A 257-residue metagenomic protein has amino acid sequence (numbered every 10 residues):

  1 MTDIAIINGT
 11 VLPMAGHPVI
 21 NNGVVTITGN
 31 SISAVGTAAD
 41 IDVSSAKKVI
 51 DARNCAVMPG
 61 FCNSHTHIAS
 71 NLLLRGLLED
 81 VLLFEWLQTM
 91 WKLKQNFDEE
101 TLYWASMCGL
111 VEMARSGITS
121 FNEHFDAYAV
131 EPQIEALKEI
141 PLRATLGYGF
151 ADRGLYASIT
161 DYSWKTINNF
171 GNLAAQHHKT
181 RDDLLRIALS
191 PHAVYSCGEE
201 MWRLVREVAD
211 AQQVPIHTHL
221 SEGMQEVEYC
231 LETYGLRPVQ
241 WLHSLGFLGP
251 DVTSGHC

Functional and structural regions predicted by a protein language model:
M1-A5, V11-M58: Histidine-rich, glycine-flanked metal-binding segment
I4, F61, T119, P215 (+1 more regions): Hydrophobic "anchor" residues on beta-strands that sit immediately upstream of conserved functional sites
G9, V25, N30, N54 (+6 more regions): Divalent metal-coordination and catalytic microenvironments
V11, H124-A129, Y195-S196, C257: Short beta->alpha connector loops
C55-A56, A69-S70, G76-L77: N-terminal hydrophobic targeting/anchoring segments and the immediately downstream early-domain regions of hydrolases
P59-N71, P215-M224: Histidine-centered catalytic micro-motifs
R75-L142, T166-D182: Alpha-helical scaffold segments that flank or form the walls of functional sites
Q133-C257: Metal-coordinating catalytic core of metallo-dependent amide/deamination hydrolases
